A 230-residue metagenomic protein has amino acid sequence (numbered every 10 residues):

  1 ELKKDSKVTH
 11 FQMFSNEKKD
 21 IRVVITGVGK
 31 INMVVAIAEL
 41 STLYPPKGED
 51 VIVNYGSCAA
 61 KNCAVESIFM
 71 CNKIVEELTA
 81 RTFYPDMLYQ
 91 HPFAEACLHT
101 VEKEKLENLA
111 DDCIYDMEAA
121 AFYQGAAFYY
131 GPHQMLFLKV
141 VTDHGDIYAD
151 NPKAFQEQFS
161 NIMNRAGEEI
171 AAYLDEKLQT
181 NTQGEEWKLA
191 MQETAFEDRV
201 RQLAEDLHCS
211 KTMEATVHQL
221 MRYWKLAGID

Functional and structural regions predicted by a protein language model:
E1-D5: N-terminal beta1-alpha1 ligand-phosphate binding loop
T9-D230: Glycine-rich phosphate- or other oxyanion-binding loops that anchor nucleotides, phosphorylated ligands
